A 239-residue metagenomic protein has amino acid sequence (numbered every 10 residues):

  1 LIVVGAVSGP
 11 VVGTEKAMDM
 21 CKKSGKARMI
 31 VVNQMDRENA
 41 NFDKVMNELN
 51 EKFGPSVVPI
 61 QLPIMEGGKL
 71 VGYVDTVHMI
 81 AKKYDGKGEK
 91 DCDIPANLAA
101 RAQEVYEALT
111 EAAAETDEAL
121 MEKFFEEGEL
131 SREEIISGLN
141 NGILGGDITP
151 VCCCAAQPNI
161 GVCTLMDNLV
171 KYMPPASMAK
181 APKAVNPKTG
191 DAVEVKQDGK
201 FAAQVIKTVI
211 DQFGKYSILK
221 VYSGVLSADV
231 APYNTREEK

Functional and structural regions predicted by a protein language model:
L1-K239: Structural and coupling elements of P-loop NTPases
